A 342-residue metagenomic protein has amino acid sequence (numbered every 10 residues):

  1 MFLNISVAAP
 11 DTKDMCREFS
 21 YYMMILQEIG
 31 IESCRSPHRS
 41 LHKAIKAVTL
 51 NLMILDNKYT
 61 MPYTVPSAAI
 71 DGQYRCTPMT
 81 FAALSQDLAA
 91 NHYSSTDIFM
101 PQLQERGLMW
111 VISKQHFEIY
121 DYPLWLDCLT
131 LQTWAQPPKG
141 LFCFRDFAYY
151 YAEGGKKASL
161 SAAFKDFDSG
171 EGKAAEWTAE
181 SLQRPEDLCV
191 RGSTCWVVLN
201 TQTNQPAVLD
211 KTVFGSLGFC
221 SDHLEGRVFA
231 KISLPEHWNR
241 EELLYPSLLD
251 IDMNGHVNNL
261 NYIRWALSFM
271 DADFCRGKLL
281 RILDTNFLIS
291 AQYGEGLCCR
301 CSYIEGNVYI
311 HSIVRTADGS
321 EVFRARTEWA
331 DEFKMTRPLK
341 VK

Functional and structural regions predicted by a protein language model:
M1-D14: Extreme N-terminal basic, low-complexity initiation segments that serve as generic localization/processing leaders
L3, S20-Y22, L26: Short hydrophobic targeting helices and cationic amphipathic motifs that mediate membrane/organellar targeting
H42-L52: Short, Lys/Arg-enriched N-terminal segments with co-localized hydrophobic residues within the first ~10-30 amino acids
N51-I112, S169-T178, S193, V197-L279 (+1 more regions): Hot-dog-fold acyl-thioester-processing enzymes
D56-M61, H116-K231, A291-Y293, S302-K342: HotDog/MaoC-like acyl-thioester-processing domains
G107-Y122, K278-S290: Small beta-barrel nucleic-acid-binding modules, principally OB-folds
W238, E242-W329, K334: Acidic/His-leaning functional-site neighborhoods
